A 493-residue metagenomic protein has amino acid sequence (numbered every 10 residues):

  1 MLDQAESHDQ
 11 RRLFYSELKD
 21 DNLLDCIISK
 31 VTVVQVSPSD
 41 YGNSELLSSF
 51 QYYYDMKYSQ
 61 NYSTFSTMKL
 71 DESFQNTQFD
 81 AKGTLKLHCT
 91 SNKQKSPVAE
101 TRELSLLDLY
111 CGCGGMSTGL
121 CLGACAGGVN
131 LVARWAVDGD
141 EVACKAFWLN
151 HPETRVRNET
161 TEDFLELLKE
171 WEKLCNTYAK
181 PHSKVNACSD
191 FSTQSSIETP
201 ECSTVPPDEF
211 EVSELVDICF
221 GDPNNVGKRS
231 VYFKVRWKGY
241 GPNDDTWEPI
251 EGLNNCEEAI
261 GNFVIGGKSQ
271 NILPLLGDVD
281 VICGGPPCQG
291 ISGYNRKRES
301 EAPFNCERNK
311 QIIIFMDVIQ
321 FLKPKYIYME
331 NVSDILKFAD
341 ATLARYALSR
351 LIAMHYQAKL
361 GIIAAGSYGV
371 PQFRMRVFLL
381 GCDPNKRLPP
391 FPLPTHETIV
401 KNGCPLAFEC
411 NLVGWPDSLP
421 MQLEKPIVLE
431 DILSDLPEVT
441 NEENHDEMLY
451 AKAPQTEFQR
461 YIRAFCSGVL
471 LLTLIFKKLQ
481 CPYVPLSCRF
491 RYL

Functional and structural regions predicted by a protein language model:
M1, S16-L18, S29-S39, D55-S59 (+10 more regions): Structured beta-strand/turn binding interfaces of compact recognition modules in eukaryotic regulators
M1-K95, E209-V212, K234, D245-E248 (+3 more regions): Epigenetic mark-reader domains in eukaryotic nuclear proteins
M1-L24, I28-V31, A124, H151 (+4 more regions): Aromatic/acidic cage segments in peptide-binding pockets
Q4-E6, C26, A146, V156-E159 (+6 more regions): Intrinsically disordered, low-complexity regions enriched in proline, serine, glycine and charged residues
D9, R102-L107, N130, W135 (+7 more regions): Core residues of folded domains in eukaryotic genome-function proteins
S96-E159, D163: Conserved S-adenosyl-L-methionine
D163-F164, K238-P242, K386: Acidic glycine-/aspartate-rich tracts in secreted/extracellular proteins
L167-T199, E214, I218-N225, S230 (+2 more regions): Class I S-adenosyl-L-methionine
